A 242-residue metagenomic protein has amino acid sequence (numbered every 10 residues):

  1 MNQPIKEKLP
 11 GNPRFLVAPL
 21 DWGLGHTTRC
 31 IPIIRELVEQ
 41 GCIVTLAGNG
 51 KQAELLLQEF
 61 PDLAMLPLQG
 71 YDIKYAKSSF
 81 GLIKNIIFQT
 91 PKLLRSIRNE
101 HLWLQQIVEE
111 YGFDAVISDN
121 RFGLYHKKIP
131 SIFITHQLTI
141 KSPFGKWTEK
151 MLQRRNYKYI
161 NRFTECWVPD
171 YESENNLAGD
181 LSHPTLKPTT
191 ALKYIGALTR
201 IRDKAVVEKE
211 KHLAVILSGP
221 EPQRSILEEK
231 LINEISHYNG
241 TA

Functional and structural regions predicted by a protein language model:
P4, G11-R14, D21, E39-P91: Conserved nucleotide-sugar phosphate-binding/catalytic loop shared by glycosyltransferases and other
L9, I34, S182-H183, K193-A242: Donor-nucleotide binding loops and adjacent catalytic segments primarily of GT-B fold Leloir glycosyltransferases
P19-I31, Q223-S225: A short, glycine/small-residue-rich beta-strand->loop->alpha-helix junction that serves as a flexible
T27-L37, Q52: Short amphipathic alpha-helix
I43-G50, E165-Y171, T241-A242: Short internal beta-strands
N49-E54, V116-G123, R200, A242: Short, polar loop motifs at secondary-structure junctions
G81-G123: Conserved nucleotide-sugar donor-binding subdomain of glycosyltransferases
K127-Y194: Active-site-proximal region of nucleotide-activated glycan assembly enzymes, centered on histidine/acidic-rich loops
